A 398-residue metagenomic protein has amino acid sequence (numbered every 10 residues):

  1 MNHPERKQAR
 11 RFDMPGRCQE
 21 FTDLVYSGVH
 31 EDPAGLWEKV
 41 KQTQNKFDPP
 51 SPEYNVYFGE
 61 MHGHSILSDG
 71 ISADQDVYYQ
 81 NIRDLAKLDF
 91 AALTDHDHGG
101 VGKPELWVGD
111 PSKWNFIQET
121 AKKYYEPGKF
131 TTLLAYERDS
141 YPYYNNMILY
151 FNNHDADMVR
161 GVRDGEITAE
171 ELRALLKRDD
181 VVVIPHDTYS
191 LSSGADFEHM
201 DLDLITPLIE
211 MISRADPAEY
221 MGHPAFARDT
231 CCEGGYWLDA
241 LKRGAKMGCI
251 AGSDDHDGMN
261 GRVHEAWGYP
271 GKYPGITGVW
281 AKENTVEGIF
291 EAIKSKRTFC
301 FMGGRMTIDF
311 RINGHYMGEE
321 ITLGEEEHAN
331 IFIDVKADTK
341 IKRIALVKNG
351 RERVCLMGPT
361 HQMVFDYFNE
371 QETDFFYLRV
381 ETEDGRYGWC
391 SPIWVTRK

Functional and structural regions predicted by a protein language model:
M1-K398: Extended, charged catalytic domains and RNA/DNA-binding interfaces, predominantly in divalent-metal-using enzymes
